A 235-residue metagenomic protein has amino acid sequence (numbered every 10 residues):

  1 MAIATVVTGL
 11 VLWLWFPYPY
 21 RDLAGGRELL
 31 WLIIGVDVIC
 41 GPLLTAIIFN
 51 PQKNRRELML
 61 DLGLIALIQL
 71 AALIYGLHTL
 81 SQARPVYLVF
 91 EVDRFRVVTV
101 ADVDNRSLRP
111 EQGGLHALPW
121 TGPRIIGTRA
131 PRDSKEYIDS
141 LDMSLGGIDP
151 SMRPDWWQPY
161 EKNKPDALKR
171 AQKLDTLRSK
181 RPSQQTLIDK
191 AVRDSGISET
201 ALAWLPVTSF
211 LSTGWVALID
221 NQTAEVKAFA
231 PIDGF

Functional and structural regions predicted by a protein language model:
M1-A2: Alpha-helical transmembrane segments of integral membrane proteins, especially early/N-terminal helices
T5-N50, M59: Membrane-embedded alpha-helical segments of integral membrane proteins
G35-T45, R96-R124: Short extracytoplasmic
T45-K53, G63-E91, V97-T99: Transmembrane alpha-helices and immediately adjacent membrane-cytoplasm interface residues in multi-pass integral
R55-D61, P123: Amphipathic, cytosolic membrane-interfacial segments at TM-TM junctions
R106-F235: Extracytosolic and intramembrane catalytic regions of membrane-associated proteins in envelope/secretory systems
